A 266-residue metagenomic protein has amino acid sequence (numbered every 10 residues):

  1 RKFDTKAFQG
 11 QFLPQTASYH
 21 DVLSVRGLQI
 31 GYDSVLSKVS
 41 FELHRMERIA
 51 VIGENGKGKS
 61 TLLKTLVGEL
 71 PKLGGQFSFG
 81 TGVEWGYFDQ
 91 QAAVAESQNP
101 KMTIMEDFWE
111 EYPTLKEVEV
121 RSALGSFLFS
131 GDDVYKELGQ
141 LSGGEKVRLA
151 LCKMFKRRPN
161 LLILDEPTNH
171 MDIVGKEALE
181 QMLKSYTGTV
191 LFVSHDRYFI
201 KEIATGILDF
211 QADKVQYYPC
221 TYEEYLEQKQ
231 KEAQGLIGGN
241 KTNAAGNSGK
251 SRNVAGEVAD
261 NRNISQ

Functional and structural regions predicted by a protein language model:
K2-S24: ABC-family P-loop ATPase nucleotide-binding domain
A17-Q266: ABC ATP-binding cassette signature C-motif
